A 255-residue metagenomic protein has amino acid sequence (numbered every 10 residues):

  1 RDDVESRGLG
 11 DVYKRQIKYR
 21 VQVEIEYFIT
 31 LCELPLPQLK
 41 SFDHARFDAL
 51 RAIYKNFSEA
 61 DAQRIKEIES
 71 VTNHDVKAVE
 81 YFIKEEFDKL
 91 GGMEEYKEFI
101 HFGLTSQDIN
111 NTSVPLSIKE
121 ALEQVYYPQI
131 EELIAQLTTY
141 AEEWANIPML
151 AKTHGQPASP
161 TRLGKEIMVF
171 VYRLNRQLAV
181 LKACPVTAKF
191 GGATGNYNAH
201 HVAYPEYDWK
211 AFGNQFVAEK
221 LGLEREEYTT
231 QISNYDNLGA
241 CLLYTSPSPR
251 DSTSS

Functional and structural regions predicted by a protein language model:
D2-Y13, Y244-S255: Single conserved hydrophobic/aromatic residue that forms the stacking wall/gate of nucleotide- or nucleobase-binding
Q16-V23, L242-S246: Structured ligand/cofactor/substrate-binding pocket environments in proteins
I25-D48: Conserved amphipathic alpha-helical "coupling/scaffold" segments that transmit conformational changes between domains
C32-L39, E123-Q124, L181-A188: Inter-helical turn/loop segments and adjacent helix faces that build the functional surface of alpha-helical bundle
K40-I100: Glycine-rich, N-terminal phosphate-binding loop and its surrounding beta-alpha-beta segment
D75-E98, E131, S159-S246: Internal glycine-rich alpha/beta core junctions
I109-A158, E227-C241: Long, non-coiled-coil amphipathic alpha-helical linker/lever segments that couple catalytic cores to other domains
